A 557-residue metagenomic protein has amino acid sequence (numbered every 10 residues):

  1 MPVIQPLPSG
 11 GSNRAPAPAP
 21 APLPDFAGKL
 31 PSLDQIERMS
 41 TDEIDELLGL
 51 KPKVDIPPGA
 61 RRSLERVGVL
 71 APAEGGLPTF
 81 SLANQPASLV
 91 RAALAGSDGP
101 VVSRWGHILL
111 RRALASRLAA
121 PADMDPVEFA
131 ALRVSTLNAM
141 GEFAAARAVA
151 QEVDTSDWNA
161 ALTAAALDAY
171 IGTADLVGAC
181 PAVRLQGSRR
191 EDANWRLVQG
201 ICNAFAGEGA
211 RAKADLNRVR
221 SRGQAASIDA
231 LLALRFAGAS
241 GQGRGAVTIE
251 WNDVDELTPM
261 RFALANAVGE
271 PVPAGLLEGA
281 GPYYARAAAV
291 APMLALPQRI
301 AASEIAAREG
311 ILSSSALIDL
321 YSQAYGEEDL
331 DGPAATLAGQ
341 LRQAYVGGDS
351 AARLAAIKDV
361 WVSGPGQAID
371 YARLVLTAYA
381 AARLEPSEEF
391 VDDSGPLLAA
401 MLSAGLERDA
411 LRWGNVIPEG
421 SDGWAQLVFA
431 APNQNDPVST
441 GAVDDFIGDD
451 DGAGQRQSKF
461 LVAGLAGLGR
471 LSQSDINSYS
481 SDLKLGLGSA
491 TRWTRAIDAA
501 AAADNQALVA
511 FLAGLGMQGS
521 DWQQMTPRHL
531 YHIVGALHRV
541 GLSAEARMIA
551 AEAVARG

Functional and structural regions predicted by a protein language model:
M1-V69: Compositionally biased, proline/threonine/alanine/serine-rich low-complexity intrinsically disordered stretches
P58-D123, F129-R133: N-terminal, Lys/Arg-enriched amphipathic/low-complexity engagement segments that precede the first folded domain
E74-N84, D98-G99, L114-D123, A148-W158 (+17 more regions): Solenoid-like repeat scaffolds
T136, A165-Y170, C202-N203, A399-A400 (+1 more regions): Residue-level signature for tetratricopeptide repeat
M140, T173-A174, A206-G207, A404 (+1 more regions): Structural motif corresponding to the intra-repeat A-B loop/turn of tetratricopeptide repeats
F143-A146, L176-C180, G209-D215, D409-W413 (+1 more regions): Solenoid-repeat scaffolds in large eukaryotic assemblies
G178-V272, A431: Extended amphipathic alpha-helical segments with heptad-repeat/coiled-coil character used for oligomerization, fusion
L231-L406: Long, internal scaffold/assembly segments composed of regular secondary structure
